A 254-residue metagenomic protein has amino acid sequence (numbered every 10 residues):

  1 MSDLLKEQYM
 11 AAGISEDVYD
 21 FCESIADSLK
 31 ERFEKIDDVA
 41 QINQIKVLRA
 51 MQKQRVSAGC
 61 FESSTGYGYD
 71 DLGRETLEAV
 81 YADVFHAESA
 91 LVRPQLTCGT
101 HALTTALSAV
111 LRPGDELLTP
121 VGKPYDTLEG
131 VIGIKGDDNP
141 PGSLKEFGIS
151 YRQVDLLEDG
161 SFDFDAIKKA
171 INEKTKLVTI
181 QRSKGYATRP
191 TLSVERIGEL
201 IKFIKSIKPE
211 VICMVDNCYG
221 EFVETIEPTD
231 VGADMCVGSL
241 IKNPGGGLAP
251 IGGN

Functional and structural regions predicted by a protein language model:
S2-A11, S15-A26, K30, D37 (+6 more regions): Conserved PLP-enzyme active-site core in the AAT-like
T65-G73: N-terminal small-domain helix-loop-helix segment of the aminotransferase-like
